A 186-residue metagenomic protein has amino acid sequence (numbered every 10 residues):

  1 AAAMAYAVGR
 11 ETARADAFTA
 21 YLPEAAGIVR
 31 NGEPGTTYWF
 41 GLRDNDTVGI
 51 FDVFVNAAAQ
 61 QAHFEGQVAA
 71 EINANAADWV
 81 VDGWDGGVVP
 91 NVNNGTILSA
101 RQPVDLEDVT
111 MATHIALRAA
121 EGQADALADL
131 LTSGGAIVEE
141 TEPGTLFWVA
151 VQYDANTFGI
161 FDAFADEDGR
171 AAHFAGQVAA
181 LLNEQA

Functional and structural regions predicted by a protein language model:
A1-A7, A15: Boundary at the C-terminal end of the N-terminal hydrophobic targeting segment
Y6, F18, V48-Q60, T113 (+1 more regions): Conserved N-terminal glycine/acidic-rich loop preference
G9, G32, T37-V48, I72-A112 (+4 more regions): Glycine-rich beta-strand-turn "strand-cap" elements at beta-sheet edges
T12, V55, R118-G122, F164-A165: Structural beta->alpha junctions
R14-T37, Q67-I72, Q123-T145, Q177-L181: Short amphipathic alpha-helical segments
N56-G66, D125, D166-G176: Short amphipathic alpha-helices within nucleic acid-binding modules
A62-F64, N91-I97, T132, A136 (+2 more regions): A beta-strand edge to alpha-helix "cap/lid" segment located at domain peripheries
